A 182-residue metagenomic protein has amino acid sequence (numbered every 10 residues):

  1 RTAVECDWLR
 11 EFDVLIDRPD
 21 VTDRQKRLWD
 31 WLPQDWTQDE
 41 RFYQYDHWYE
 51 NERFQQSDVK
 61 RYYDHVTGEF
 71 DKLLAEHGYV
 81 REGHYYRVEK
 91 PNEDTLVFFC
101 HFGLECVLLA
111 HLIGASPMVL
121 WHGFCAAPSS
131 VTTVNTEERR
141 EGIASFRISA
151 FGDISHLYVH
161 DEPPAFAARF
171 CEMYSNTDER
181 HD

Functional and structural regions predicted by a protein language model:
R1-H47: Phosphate-coordination/substrate-recognition cap region in phosphate-metabolizing enzymes
V14-D20, H111, S145, V159-P164: Short aromatic-enriched loop/helix-cap "lid" or pocket-rim segments at secondary-structure transitions that line
D30-R61, H65, Y174-T177: Short glycine/proline- and acidic residue-enriched helix-loop micro-motifs that form flexible lids or anion-recognition
H77-E93: Short helix/loop segment immediately N-terminal to the Walker
E93-C100: Beta-strand elements within well-structured catalytic alpha/beta cores of enzymes that handle phosphate/sulfate esters
S116-G142: Domain-level recognition of soluble alpha/beta enzyme cores, biased toward histidine phosphatases/phosphomutases
A144-D182: Acidic, His/Gly-rich catalytic cores of divalent-metal-dependent hydrolytic chemistry
